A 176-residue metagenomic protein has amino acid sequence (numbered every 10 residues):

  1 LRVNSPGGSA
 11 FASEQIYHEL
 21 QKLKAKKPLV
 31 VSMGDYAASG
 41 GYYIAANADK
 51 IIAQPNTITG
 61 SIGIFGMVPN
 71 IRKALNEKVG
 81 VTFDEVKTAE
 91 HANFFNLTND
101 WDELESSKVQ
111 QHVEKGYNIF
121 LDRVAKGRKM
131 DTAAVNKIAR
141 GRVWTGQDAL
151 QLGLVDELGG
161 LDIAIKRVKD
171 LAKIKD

Functional and structural regions predicted by a protein language model:
R2-K27, Y36-G127: Small-residue-centered hinge/linker elements
Q21-K24, V31, E105-D176: Assembly/oligomerization interface modules of large self-assembling protein complexes
